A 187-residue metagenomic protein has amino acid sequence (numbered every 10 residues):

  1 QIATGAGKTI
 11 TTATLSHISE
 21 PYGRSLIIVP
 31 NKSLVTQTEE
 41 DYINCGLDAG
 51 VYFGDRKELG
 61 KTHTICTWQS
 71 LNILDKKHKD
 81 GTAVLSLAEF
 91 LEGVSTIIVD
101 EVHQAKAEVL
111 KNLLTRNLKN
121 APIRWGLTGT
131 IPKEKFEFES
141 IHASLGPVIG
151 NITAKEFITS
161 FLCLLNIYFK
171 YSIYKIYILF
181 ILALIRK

Functional and structural regions predicted by a protein language model:
Q1-S19: Walker A/P-loop
G5, P30, G129-T130: Conserved H-loop
S19-I27, G46-D48, P122, V148-I149: Post-Walker A helix-loop "phosphate-sensing" segment adjacent to the P-loop in P-loop NTPases
S25, K32-K57: Conserved helix-turn-beta segment of the N-terminal RecA-like "Helicase ATP-binding" lobe in SF1/SF2 helicases
T36-Q37, L59-G60, I73-D75, K133-E137 (+1 more regions): Switch/connector loops and helix/strand junctions flanking conserved nucleotide-binding motifs in nucleotide-processing
G54-T96, A107-N112: Conserved helix/coil segment N-terminal to the catalytic DExD/H
S95-T96, E101-N166: Post-DEXD/H (motif II) to motif III coupling segment of the RecA-like Helicase ATP-binding lobe
N151-K187: Conserved interdomain linker/interface between the two RecA-like ATPase lobes of SF2 helicase motors
